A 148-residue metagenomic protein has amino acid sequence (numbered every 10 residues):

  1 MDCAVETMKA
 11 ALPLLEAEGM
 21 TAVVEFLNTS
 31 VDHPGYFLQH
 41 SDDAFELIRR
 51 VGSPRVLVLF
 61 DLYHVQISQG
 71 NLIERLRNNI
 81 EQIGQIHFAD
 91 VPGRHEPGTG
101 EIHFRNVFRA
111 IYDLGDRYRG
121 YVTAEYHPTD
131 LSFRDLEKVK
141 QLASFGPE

Functional and structural regions predicted by a protein language model:
M1-L57, I67, G146: Active-site acidic/histidine proton-transfer and metal-coordination neighborhood in alpha/beta enzyme cores
L38-F60, H64-E148: Histidine-acidic metal/acid-base catalytic patches
